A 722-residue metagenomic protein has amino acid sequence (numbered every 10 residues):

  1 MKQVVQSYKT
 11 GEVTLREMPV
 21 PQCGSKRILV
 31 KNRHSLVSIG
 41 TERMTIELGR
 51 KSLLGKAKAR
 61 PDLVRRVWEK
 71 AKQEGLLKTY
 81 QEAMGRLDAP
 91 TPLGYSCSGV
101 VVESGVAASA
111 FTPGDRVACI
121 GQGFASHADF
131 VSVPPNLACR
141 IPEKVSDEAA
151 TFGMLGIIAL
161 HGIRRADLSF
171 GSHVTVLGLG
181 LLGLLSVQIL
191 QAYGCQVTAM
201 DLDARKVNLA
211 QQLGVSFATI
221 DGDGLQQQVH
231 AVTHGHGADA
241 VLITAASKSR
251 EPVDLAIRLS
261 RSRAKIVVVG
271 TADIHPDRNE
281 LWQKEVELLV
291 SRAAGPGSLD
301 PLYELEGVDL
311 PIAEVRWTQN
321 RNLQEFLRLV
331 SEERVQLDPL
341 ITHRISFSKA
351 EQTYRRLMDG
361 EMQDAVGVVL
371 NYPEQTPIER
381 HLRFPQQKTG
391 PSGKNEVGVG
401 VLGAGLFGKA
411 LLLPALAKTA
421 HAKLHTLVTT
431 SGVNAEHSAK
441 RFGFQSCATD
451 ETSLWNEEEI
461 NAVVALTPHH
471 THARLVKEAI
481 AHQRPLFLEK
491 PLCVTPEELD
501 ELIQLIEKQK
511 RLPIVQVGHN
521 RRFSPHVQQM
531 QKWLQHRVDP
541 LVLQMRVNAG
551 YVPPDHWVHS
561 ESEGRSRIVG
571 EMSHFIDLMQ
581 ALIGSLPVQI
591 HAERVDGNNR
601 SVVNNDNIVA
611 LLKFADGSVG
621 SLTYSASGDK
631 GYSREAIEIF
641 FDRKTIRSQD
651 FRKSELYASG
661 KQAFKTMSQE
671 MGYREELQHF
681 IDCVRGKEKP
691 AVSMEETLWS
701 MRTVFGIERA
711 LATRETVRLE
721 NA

Functional and structural regions predicted by a protein language model:
V4, A231, G235, A240-L242 (+8 more regions): C-terminal capping/lid region of NAD(P)-dependent oxidoreductase domains
P21-V37, T45-Q122, R685: Glycine-rich beta-strand-centered segment in the early N-terminal region that forms part of a ligand/cofactor-binding
G123, S146-D223, Q227: Mid-domain Rossmann-like dinucleotide-binding core that forms the NAD(H)/NADP(H) cofactor-binding site
R261, A473-H519: Beta-strand-loop-alpha-helix segment that lines the small-molecule cofactor/substrate pocket of alpha/beta enzymes
V269-V286, S291, G297, L492-I514: Rossmann-fold NAD(P)-binding glycine/threonine-rich loop
G297-E314, L512-P513, R521-S601, R714: Predominantly a Rossmann-like dinucleotide-binding segment in NAD(P)-dependent oxidoreductases
R355, G360-E374, I378-H381, G570 (+3 more regions): Contiguous beta-strand/loop segments that form the cofactor/metal-binding neighborhood of enzyme cores
E379-F442: N-terminal Rossmann-like dinucleotide-binding module
